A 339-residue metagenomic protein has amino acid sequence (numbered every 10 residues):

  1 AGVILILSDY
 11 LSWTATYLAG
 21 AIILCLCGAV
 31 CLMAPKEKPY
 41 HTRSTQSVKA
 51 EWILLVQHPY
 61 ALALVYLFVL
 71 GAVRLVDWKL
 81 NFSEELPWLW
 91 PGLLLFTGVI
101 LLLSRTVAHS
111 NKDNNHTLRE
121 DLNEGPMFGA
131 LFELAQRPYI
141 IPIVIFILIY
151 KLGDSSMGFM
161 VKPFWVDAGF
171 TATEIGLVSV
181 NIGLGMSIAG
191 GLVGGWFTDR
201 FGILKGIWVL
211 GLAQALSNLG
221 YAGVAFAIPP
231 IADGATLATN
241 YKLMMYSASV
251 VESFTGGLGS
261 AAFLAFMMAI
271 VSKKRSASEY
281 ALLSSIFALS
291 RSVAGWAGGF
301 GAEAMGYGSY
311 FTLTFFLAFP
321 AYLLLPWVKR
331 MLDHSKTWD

Functional and structural regions predicted by a protein language model:
A1-I145, L325, K329-D339: Intracellular loop-helix junctions on the cytosolic face of multi-pass helical membrane proteins
S8, A189-W208, A302-E303: Helix-to-loop junctions at the C-terminal end of transmembrane segments in multipass secondary transporters
D77-S83, F159-G176: Short amphipathic helix-loop junctions that connect adjacent transmembrane helices in Major Facilitator Superfamily/SLC
L148, L177-G185, L212-A215, V250 (+2 more regions): Transmembrane alpha-helical cores of Major Facilitator Superfamily
G153-W165, E174, V224, F263 (+2 more regions): Hydrophobic/aromatic end-of-helix segments at the C-terminal termini of transmembrane alpha-helices
A172-T173, K273-L283: Loop-to-transmembrane helix entry/capping segments in MFS-fold secondary transporters and related SLC/MFSD carriers
L212-A238, P326: C-terminal ends and interior cores of transmembrane alpha-helices in multi-pass membrane transporters/permeases
L258-S272: Intracellular juxtamembrane helix-capping segments at the cytosolic ends of symmetry-related transmembrane helices
